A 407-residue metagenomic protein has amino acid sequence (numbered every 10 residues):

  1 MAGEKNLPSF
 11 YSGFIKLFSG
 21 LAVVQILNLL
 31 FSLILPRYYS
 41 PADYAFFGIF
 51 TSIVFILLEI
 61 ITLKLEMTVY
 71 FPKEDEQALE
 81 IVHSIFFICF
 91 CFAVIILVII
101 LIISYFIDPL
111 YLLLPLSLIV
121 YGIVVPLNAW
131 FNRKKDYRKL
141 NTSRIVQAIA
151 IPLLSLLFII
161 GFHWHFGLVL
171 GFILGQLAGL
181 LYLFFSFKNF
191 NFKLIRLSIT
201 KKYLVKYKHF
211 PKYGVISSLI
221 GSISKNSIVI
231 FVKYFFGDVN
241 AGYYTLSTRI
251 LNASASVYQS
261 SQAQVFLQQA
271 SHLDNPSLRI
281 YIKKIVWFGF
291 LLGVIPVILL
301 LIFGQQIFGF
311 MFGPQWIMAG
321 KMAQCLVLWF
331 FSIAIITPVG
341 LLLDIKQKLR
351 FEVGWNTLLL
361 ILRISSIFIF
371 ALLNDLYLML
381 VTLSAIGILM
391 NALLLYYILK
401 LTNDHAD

Functional and structural regions predicted by a protein language model:
M1-N6, L112, R138-S143, H165-F166 (+4 more regions): Interhelical loop/hinge segments that connect adjacent transmembrane helices in multipass membrane
N6-L63, K212-V239, R249, F312 (+4 more regions): Signature of the first transmembrane helix
L7, Y11, T68-Q77, Y121-V146 (+1 more regions): Membrane-interface junctions at transmembrane-helix termini in multi-pass inner-membrane proteins
S12-Q25, I49-F50, V54-Y111, N275-L299 (+2 more regions): Membrane-water interface segments that mark the loop-to-transmembrane alpha-helix transition
G13-V24, N28, V146-Q147, I151 (+4 more regions): Transmembrane helical elements of multi-pass membrane transporters/channels
N28, L58-Q77, S247, L251-P276 (+1 more regions): Helix-loop junctions and terminal segments of transmembrane helices in multi-pass membrane transport/translocation
P41-A42, I102-L114, I302-A334: Interfacial segments at transmembrane-helix termini and the short loops linking adjacent helices
L112-P115, N141-N191, T248, L358-L362 (+1 more regions): Hydrophobic alpha-helical transmembrane segments
